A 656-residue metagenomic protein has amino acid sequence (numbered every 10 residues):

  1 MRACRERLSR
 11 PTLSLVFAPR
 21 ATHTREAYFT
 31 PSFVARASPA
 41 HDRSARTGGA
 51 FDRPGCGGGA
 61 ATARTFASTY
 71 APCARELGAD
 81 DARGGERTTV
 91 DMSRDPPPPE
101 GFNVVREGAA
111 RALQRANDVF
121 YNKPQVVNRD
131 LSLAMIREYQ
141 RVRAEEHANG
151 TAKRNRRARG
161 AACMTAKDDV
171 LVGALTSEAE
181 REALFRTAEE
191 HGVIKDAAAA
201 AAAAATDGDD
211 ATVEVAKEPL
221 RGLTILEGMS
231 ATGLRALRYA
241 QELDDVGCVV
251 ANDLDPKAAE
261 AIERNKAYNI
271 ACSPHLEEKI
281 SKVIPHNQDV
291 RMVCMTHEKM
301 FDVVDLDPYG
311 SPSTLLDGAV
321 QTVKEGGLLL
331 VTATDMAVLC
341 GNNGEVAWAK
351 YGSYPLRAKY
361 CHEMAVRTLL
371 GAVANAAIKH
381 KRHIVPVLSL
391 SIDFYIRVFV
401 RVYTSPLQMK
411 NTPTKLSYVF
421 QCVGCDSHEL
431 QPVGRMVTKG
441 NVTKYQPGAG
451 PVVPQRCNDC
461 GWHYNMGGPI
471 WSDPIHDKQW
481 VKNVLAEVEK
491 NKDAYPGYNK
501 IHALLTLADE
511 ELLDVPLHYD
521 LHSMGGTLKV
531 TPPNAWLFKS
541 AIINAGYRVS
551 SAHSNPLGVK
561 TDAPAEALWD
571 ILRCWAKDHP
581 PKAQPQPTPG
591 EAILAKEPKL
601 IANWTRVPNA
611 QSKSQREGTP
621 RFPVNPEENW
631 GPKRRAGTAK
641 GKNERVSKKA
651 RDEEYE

Functional and structural regions predicted by a protein language model:
M1-Y28, S32-A35: N-terminal chloroplast transit peptides
S9, P19-A21, A27, S44 (+4 more regions): Low-complexity intrinsically disordered segments
L15, R25-A27, P31-F33, T47-A50 (+2 more regions): Intrinsically disordered, low-complexity repeat segments enriched in small/polar residues
A37-P39, F51-R53, A63-E656: SAM-dependent transferase fold signal centered on methyltransferase-like domains, encompassing both Class I
S44-T47, P54: Compositionally biased, low-complexity flexible segments
